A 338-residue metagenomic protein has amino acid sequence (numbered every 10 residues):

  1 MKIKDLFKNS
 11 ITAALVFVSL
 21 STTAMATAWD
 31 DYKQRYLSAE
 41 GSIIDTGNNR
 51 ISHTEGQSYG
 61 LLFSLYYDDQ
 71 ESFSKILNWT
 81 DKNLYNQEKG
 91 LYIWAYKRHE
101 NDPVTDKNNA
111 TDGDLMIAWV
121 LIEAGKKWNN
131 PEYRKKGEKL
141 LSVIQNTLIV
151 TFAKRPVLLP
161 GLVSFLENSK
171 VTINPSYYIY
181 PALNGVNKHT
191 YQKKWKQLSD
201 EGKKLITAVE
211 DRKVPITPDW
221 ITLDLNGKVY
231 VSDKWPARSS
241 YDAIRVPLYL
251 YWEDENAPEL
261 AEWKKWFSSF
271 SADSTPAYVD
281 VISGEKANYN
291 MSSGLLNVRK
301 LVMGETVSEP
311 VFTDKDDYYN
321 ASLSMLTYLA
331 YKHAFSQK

Functional and structural regions predicted by a protein language model:
K2-I11: Bacterial N-terminal signal peptides that target proteins for export
S10-S21: Bacterial N-terminal signal peptides
T22-A26: Sec/Tat signal peptide C-region and signal peptidase I cleavage site
T27, R50-T54, D112, K135-V307 (+3 more regions): Extended ligand-binding clefts on enzyme/binding-domain cores
A28-D114, F312: N-terminal carbohydrate-binding/catalytic regions of secreted carbohydrate-active enzymes
L61-Y66, M116-K126, P181-G185, L248-W252 (+1 more regions): Short glycine/serine- and small hydrophobic-enriched flexible loop segments
D68-E71, L84, G125-W128, I144 (+2 more regions): A generic secondary-structure signal for well-formed alpha-helical elements
N108-Q145: A generic, well-ordered mixed alpha/beta core segment in the N-terminal half of proteins
